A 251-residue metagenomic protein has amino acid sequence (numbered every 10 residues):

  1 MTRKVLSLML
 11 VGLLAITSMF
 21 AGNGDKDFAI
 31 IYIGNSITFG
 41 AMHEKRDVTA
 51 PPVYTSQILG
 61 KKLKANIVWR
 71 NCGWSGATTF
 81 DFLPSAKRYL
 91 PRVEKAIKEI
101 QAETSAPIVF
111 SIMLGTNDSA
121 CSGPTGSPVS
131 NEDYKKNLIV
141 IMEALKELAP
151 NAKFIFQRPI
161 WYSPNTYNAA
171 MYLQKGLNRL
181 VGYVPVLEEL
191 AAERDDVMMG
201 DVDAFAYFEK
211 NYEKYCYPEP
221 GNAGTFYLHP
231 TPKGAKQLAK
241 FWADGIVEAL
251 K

Functional and structural regions predicted by a protein language model:
M1-M9: Bacterial N-terminal signal peptides that target proteins for export
L8-T17: Bacterial N-terminal signal peptides
A21-G73, A102: Serine-esterase "nucleophile elbow" of acetyl-processing enzymes
A29-G34, T38, V68-G73, I108-L114 (+4 more regions): Structural recognition of the beta-strand scaffold that forms the well-ordered cores of secreted hydrolase catalytic
S36-G40, W74-F80, G115-C121, I160-P164 (+1 more regions): Solvent-exposed loop/turn segments at secondary-structure junctions within structured extracellular/periplasmic domains
S75-I97, C216-N222: Charged, often glycine-rich, active-site loop that binds/positions anionic groups
S85, S122, P159-K251: Catalytic His-Asp segment of secreted/periplasmic serine-dependent ester chemistry enzymes
K87-D133: Oxyanion-hole/transition-state-stabilizing segment in secreted/luminal serine hydrolases and related acyltransferases
